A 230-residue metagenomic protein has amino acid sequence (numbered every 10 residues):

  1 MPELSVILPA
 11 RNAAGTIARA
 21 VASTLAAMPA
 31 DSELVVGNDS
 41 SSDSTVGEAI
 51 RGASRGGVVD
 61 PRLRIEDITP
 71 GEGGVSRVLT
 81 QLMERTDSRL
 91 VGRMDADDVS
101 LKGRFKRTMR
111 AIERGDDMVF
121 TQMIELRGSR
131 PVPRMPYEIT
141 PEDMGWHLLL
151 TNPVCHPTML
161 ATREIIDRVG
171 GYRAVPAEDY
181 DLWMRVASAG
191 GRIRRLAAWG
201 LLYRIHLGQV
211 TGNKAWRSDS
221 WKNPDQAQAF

Functional and structural regions predicted by a protein language model:
E3-S5, E33, D181: Cell-envelope/extracellular polymer assembly enzymes that use nucleotide-activated donors
A22-D31: Short, acidic, metal-binding catalytic loop of nucleotide-sugar glycosyltransferases
D31-S40, E66-I68, A96: Short beta-strand/loop segment that forms part of the nucleotide-sugar
N38-E48, E72, D95: A conserved acidic beta->alpha catalytic loop
I68-T86: Glycine-rich, basic loop-to-helix element that forms the pyrophosphate-binding segment of sugar-nucleotide handling
V91: Short aromatic/hydrophobic "clamp" motif used to bind/position activated sugar donors
G103-P133: Conserved donor NDP-sugar-binding/catalytic core segment of glycosyltransferases
D143-S220: Conserved nucleotide-sugar donor-binding catalytic segment
